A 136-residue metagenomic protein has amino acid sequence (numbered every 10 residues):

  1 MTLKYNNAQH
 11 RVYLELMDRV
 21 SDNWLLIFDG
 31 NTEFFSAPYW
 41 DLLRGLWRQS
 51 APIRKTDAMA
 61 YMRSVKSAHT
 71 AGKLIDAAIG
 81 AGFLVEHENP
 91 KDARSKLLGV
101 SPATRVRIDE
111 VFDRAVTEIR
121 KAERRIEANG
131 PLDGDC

Functional and structural regions predicted by a protein language model:
M1-E33, C136: N-terminal leader segment of winged-helix/HTH proteins
T32-W40, P52: Short helix-coil-helix linker/hinge
D41, G45-Q49: Short amphipathic alpha-helical elements of helix-turn-helix/winged-helix folds
P52-M62: Short acidic, hydrophobic short linear motifs in intrinsically disordered regions
V65-G80: Short amphipathic alpha-helical interaction segments
I79-N89: A short, conserved structural fragment
N89-F112: Short, cationic-aromatic polyanion-contact patches
D109-C136: Amphipathic alpha-helical dimerization/coiled-coil segments that flank or bridge DNA-binding/regulatory modules
